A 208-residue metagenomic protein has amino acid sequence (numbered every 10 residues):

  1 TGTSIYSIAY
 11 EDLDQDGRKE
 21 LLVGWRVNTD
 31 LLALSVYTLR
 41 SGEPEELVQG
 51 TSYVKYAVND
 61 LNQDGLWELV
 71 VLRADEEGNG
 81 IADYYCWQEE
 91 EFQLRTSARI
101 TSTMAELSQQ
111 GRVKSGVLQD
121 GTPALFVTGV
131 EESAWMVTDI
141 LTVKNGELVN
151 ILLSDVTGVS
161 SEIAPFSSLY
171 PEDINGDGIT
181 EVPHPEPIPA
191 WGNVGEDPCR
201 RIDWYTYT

Functional and structural regions predicted by a protein language model:
T1-T208: Beta-propeller-forming repeat regions
